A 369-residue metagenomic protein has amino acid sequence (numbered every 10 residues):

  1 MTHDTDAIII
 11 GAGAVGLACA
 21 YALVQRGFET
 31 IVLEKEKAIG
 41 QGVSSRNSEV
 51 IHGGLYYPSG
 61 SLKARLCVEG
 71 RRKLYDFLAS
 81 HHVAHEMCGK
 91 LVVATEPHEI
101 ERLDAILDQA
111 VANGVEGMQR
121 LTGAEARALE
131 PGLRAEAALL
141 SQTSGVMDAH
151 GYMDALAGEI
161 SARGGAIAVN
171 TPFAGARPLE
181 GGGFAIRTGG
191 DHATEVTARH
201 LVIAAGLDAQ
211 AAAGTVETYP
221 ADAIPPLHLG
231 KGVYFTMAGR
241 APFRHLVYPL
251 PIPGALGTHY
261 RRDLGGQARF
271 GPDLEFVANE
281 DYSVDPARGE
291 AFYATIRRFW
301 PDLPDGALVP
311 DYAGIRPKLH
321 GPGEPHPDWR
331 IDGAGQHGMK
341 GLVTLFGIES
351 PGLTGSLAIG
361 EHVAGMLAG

Functional and structural regions predicted by a protein language model:
T5-V32: N-terminal Rossmann-like FAD-binding beta1-loop-alpha1 element of flavoenzymes
A22, I51, V83-E86, T194-V196 (+2 more regions): Active-site substrate-recognition segment that forms the wall of the catalytic cavity or substrate channel
V24-R46: Glycine-rich FAD pyrophosphate-binding loop
R26, E180, H326-G369: C-terminal lid/capping helical subdomain adjacent to the catalytic/cofactor pocket in oxidative enzymes
E49-E125, A135, G257: Dinucleotide-binding Rossmann-like beta1-alpha1 core, especially the glycine-rich loop that anchors the ADP
Y56, S144-V146, I252-A255, L342-S356: Glycine-rich phosphate/pyrophosphate-binding beta-alpha loops
P58-E69, V93-R102, L140-E159, A168 (+2 more regions): Short beta-strand to alpha-helix junction loop
L139-H200: Helical element adjacent to the flavin cofactor pocket in flavoenzyme catalytic cores
